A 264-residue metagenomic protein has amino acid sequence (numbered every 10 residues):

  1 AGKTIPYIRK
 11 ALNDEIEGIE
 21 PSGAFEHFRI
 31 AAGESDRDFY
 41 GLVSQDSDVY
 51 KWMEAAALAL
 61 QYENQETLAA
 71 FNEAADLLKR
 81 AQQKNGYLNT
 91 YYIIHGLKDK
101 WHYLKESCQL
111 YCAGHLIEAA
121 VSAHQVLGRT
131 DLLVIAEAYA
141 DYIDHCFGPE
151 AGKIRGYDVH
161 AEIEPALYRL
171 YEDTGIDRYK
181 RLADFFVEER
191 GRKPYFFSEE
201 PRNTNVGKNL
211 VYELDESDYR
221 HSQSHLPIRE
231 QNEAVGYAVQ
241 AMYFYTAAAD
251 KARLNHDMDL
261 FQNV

Functional and structural regions predicted by a protein language model:
A1-V264: Glycan-recognition and catalytic cores of secretory/periplasmic carbohydrate-active enzymes
